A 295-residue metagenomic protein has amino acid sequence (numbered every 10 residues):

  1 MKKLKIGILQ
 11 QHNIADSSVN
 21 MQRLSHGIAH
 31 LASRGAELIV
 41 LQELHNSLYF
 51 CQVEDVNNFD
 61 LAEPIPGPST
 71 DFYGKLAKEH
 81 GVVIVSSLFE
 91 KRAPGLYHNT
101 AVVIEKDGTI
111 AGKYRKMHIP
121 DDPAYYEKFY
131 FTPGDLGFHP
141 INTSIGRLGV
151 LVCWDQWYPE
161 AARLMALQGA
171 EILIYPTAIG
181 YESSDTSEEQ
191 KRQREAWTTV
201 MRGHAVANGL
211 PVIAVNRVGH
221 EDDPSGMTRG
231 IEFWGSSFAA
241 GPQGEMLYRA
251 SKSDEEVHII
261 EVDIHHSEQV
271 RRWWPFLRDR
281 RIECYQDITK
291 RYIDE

Functional and structural regions predicted by a protein language model:
K2-I6: Extreme N-terminal starter segment of soluble prokaryotic enzymes
Q10-A15: Short polar catalytic/cofactor-binding loops
S17, H26-K106, K113, I179-L210: Cys-nucleophile CN-hydrolase/nitrilase-fold catalytic domain and related Cys-dependent amidase chemistry that acts on
E54, V102, K113-P120, F238 (+1 more regions): Short beta->alpha transition motifs characteristic of CBS
A62-V85, C153-V257: CN hydrolase (nitrilase-like) catalytic-core segments centered on the catalytic cysteine and neighboring Lys/Glu
E63-I65, R92-T199, G203, W273-W274: Active-site catalytic loop in hydrolytic enzyme cores
S86-L88, T100-V103, H139, S237-A239 (+1 more regions): Short beta-strand scaffold segments in enzyme catalytic cores
S267-E295: A conserved C-terminal secondary-structure "cap"
